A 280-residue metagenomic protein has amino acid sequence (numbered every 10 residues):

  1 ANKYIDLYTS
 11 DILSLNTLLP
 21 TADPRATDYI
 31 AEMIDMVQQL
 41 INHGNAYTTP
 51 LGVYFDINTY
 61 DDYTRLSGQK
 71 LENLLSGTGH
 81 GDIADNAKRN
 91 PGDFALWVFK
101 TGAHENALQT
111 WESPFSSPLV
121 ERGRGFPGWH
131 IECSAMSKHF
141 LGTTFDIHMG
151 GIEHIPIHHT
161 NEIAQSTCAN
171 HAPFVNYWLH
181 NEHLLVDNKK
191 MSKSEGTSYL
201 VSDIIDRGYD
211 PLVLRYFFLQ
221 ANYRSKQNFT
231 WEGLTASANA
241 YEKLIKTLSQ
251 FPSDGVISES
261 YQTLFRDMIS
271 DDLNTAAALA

Functional and structural regions predicted by a protein language model:
A1-N16: N-terminal, positively charged nucleic-acid-binding surface of large information/translation enzymes
Y4, Y29-E32, A278: An acidic site on a long C-lobe helix of protein kinase domains
L7-S10, A31-S253: Alpha-helical recognition segments enriched in aromatics with Gly/Pro capping that present substrate-recognition
L13-A26: Divalent metal-dependent hydrolysis catalytic cores, especially in the metallo-beta-lactamase
V256-E259: Helix-turn-helix repeat elements of alpha-solenoid scaffolds
R266: Aromatic-residue-lined binding/catalytic grooves and analogous aromatic/hydrophobic interfacial grooves in multimeric
I269-A280: Helix-rich, typically C-terminal accessory recognition domains appended to large enzymatic cores
